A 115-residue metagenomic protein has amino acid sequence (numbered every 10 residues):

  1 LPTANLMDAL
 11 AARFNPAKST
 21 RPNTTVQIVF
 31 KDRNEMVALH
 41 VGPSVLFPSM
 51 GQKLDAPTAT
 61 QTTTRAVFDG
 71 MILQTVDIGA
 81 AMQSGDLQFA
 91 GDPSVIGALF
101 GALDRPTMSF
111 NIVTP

Functional and structural regions predicted by a protein language model:
L1-F47, P93-P115: Acidic, aliphatic-rich amphipathic alpha-helical segments
Q52-P115: C-terminal interaction segments
